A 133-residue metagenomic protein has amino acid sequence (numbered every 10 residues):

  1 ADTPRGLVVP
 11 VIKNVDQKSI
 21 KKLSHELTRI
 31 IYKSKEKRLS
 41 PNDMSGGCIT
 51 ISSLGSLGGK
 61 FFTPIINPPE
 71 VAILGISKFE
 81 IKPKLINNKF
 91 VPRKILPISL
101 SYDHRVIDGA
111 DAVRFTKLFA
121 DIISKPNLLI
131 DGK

Functional and structural regions predicted by a protein language model:
A1-K133: C-terminal catalytic/motor cores of large multi-domain enzyme assemblies
